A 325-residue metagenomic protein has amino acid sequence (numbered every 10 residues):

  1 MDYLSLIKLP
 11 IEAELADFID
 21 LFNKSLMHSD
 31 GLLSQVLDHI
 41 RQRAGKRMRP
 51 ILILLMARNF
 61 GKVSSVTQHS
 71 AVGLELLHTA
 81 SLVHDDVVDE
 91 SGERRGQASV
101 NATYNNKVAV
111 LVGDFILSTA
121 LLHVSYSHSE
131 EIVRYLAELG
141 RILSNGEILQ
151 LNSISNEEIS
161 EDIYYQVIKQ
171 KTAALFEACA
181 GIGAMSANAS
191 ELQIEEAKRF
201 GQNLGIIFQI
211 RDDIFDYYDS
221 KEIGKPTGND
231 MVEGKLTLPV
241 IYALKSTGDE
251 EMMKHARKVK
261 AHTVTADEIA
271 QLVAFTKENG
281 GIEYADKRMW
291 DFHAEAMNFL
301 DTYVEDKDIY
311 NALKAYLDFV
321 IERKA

Functional and structural regions predicted by a protein language model:
M1-A325: All-alpha prenyltransferase/terpene-synthase fold signal
